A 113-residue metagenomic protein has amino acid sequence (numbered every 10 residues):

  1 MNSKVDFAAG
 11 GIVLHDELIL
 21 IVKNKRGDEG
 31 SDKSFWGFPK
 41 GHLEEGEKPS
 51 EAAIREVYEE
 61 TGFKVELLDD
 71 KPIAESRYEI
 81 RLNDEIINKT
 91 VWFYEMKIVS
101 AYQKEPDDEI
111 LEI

Functional and structural regions predicted by a protein language model:
M1-F38: N-terminal strand-loop-strand
F7-A9, E17, K89-W92, L111: Change "...and in nucleic-acid phosphodiester-cleaving endonucleases..." to "...and in nucleic-acid processing enzymes
G11, K40, A53, V57 (+1 more regions): Residue-level detection of beta-strand scaffold positions
V13, I86-N88, P106: Extracellular/periplasmic catalytic domains that process cell-envelope and extracellular macromolecules
L14-I19, G27, E44-E45, I73-Y78 (+1 more regions): Short, charged/polar surface micro-motifs in flexible loops or helix N-caps
D28-F35, V91, E95-I113: Nudix hydrolase/Nudix homology domain
F38-I73: The catalytic Nudix box helix
G62-A101: Active-site segment of metal-dependent pyrophosphate-handling enzymes, primarily the Nudix hydrolase catalytic core
